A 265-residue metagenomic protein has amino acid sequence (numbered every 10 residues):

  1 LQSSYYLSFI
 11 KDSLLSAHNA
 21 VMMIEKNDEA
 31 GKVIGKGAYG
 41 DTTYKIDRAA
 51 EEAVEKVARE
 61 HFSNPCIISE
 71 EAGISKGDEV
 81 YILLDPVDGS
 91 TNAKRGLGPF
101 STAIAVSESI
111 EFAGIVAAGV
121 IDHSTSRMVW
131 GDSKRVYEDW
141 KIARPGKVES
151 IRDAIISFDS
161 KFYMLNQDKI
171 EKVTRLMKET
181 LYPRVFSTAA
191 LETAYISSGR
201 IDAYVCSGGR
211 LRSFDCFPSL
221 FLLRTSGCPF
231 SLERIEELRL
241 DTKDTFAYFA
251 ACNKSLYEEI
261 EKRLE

Functional and structural regions predicted by a protein language model:
L1-V87, K262: N-terminal subdomain of lithium-sensitive/metallo-dependent phosphomonoesterases centered on the IMPase/IPPase/PAP
D47, A53, G89-S90, I156 (+2 more regions): Buried hydrophobic positions in well-ordered alpha/beta secondary-structure cores of metabolic enzymes
V54, A58, T102, V106 (+1 more regions): Buried hydrophobic packing segments
F62-N64, D78-E79, G96-L97, F112-V116 (+3 more regions): Short coil/turn connectors at secondary-structure junctions
C66, A117, D202-A203: Short, Asp-centered acidic motifs that coordinate Mg2+ and/or phosphate in catalytic or ligand-binding sites
D78-S133: DPxDG-like acidic metal-binding loop motif
E111-F112, V136-E138, L256-E259: Short helix-loop capping/hinge motifs at secondary-structure junctions, enriched in acidic/polar residues
D122, S133, R144-E265: An extended, acidic
